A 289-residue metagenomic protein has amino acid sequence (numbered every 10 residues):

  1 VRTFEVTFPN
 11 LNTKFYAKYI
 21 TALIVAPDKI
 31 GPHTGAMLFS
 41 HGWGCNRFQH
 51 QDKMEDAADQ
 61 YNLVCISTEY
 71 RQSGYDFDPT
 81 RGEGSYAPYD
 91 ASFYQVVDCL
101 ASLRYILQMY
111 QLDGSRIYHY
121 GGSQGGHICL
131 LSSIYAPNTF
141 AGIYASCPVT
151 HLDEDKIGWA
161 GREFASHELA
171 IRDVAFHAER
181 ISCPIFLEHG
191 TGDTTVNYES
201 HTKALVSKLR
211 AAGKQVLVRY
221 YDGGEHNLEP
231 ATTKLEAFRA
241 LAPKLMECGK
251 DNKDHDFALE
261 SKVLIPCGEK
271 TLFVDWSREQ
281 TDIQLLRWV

Functional and structural regions predicted by a protein language model:
V1-P32: N-terminal cap/lid segment of alpha/beta-hydrolase-fold proteins
G31-T34, G42-Y75, L152-D153, T195: Short substrate-entry loop that stabilizes the transition state in hydrolases
W43, T191-T194, D222-E225: Acidic beta-to-alpha connecting loop that harbors the catalytic carboxylate
E69-Y94: Cap/lid segment of the alpha/beta-hydrolase catalytic domain
Y86-Y110: Alpha/beta-hydrolase active-site loop
R104-R162: Primarily recognizes the serine-hydrolase "nucleophile elbow" in alpha/beta-hydrolase and SGNH/GDSL folds
D153-A212, L217: The feature captures the conserved acid-bearing segment of alpha/beta-hydrolase catalytic domains
V206, R210-V289: C-terminal catalytic histidine-bearing segment of alpha/beta-hydrolase fold enzymes
